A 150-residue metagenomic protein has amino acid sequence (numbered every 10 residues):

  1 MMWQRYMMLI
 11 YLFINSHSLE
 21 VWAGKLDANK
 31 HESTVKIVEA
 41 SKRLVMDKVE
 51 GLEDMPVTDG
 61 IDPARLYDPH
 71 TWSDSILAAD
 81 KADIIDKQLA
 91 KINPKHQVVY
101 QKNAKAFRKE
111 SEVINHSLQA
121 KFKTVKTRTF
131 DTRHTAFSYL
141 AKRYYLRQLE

Functional and structural regions predicted by a protein language model:
M1-E150: Extracytoplasmic metal-acquisition and chelation regions
